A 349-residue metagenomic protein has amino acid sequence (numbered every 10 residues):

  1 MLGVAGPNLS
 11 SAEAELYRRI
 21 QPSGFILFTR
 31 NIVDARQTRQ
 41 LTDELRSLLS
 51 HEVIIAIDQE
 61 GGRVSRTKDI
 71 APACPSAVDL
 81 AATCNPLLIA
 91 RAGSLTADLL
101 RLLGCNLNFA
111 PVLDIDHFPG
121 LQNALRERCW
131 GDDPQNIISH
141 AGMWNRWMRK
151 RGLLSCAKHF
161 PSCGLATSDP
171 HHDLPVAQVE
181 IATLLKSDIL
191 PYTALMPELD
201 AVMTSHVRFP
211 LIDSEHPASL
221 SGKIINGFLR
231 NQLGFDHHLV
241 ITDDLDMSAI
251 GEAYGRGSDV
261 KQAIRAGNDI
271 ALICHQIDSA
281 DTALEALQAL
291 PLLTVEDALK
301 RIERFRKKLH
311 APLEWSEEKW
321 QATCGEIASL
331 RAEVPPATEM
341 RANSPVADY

Functional and structural regions predicted by a protein language model:
M1-Q59, R63-A71, P336-Y349: N-terminal hydrophobic targeting/anchoring segments and the immediately downstream early-domain regions of hydrolases
M1-S23, G251-Y349: Preference for extracellular/luminal or secreted protein segments
L2, R30-L48, V53, R63-S65 (+1 more regions): Second-shell residues forming the walls of enzyme active-site clefts
V4-L9, I57-S65, D69, N106-D116 (+2 more regions): Short glycine-enriched loops at secondary-structure junctions
P22-R30, N106-P111, G267-A271: Divalent metal-dependent hydrolysis catalytic cores, especially in the metallo-beta-lactamase
K68-A82, P119-C129, P170-H172: Surface-exposed, active-site-proximal loop segments in enzymatic domains
P72-G104: A generic, well-ordered mixed alpha/beta core segment in the N-terminal half of proteins
A82-L87, R126-Q135, L174-T183: Flexible, glycine/proline-enriched loop segments at strand-loop-helix junctions that form or flank small-ligand binding
